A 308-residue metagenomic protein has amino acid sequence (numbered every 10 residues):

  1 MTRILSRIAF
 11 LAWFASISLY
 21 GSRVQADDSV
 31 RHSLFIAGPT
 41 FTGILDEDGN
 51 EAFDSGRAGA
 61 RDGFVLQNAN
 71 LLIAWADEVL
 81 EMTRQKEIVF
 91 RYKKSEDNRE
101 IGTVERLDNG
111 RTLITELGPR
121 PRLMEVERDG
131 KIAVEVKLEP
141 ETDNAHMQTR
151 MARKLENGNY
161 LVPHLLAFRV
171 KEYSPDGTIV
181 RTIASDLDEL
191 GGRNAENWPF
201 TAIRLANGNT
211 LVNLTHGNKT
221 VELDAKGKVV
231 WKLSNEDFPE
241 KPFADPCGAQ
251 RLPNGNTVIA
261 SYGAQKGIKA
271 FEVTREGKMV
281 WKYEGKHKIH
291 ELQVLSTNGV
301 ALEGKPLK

Functional and structural regions predicted by a protein language model:
M1-A12, L19-S22: Bacterial N-terminal signal peptides that target proteins for export
S6, S16-S18, D54, K286: Helix-centric, low-specificity signal for extended rod-like, repetitive segments
A15-Y20, G299-A301: Hydrophobic membrane-targeting signal helices
A26-K308: Histidine-/acidic-rich catalytic cores in large beta-rich domains
